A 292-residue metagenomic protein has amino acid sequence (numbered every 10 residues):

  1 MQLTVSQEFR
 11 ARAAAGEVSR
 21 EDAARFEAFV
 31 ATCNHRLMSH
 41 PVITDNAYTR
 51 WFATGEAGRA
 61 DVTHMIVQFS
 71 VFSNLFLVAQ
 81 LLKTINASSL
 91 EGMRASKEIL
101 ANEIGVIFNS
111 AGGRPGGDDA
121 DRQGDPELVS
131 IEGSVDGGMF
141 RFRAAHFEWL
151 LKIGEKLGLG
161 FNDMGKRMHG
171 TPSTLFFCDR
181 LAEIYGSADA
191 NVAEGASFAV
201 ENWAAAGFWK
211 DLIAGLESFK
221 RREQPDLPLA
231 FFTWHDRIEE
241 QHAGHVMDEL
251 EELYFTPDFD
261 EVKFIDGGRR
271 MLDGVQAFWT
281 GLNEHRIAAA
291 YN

Functional and structural regions predicted by a protein language model:
Q2-N292: Non-heme di-metal
